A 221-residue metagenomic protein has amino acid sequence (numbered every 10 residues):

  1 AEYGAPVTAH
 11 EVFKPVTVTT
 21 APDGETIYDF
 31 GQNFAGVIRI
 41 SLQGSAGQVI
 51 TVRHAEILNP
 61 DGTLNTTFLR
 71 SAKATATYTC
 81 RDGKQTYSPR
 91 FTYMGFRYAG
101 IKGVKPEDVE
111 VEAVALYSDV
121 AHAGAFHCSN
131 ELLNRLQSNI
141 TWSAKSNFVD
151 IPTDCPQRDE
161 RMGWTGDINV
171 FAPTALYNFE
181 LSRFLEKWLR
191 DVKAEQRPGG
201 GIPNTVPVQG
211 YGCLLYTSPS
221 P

Functional and structural regions predicted by a protein language model:
A1-R158, G166-D167, L181-W188, V192 (+1 more regions): Extracellular/oxidizing-compartment recognition motifs
W164-V170, T174-Y177, L214-L215: An alpha-helical repeat/solenoid feature that recognizes helix-turn-helix modules
P173-L176, R190, A194: Generic alpha-helical structural context detector
Y216-P221: Conserved small/polar residues in nucleotide/adenosyl-binding loops
